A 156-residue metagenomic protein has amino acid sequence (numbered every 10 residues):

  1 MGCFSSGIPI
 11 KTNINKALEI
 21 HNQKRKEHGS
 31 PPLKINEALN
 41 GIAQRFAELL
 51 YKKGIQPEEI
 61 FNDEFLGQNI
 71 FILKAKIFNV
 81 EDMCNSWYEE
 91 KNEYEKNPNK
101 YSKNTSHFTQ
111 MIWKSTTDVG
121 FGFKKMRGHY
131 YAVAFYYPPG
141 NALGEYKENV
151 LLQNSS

Functional and structural regions predicted by a protein language model:
S6-F65: Short, well-ordered surface patches within globular domains
L33, I70, M111: Short clusters of hydrophobic/aromatic residues that line enzyme substrate/ligand-binding pockets
N62, L66, K74-S156: Disulfide-stabilized extracellular recognition modules
